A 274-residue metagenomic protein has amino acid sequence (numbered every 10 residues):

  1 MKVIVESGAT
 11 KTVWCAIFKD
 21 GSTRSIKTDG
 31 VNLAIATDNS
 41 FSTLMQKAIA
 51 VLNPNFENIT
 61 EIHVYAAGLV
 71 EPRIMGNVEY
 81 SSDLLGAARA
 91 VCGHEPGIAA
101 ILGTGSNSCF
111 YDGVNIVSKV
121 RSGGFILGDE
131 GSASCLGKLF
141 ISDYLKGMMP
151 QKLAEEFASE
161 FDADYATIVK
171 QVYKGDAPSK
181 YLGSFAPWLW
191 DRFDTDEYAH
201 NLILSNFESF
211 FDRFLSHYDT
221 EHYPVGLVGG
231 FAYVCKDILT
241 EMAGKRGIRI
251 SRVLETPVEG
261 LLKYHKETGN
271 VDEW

Functional and structural regions predicted by a protein language model:
M1-P54, V91, P96-I98, L139-W274: ATP-binding/phosphotransfer module of carbohydrate and carboxylate kinases, centering on a glycine-rich
I59-H63, P224-V225: Hydrophobic beta-strand segments of well-ordered beta-sheets in folded domains
E61-Y65, L69-E155, E273: Phosphate-binding/catalytic loop of phosphoryl-transfer enzymes
